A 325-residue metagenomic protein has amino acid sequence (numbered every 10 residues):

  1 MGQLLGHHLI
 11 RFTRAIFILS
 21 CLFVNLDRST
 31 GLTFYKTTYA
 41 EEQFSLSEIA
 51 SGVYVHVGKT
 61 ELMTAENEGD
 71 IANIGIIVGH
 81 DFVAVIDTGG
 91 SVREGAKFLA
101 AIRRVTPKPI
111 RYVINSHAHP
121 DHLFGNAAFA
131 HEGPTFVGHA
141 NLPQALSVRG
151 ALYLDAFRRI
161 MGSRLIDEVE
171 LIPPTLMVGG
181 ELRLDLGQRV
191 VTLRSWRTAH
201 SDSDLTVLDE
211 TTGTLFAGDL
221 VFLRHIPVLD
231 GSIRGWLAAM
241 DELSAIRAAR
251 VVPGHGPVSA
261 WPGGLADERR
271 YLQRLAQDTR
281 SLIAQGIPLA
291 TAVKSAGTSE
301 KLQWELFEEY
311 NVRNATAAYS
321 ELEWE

Functional and structural regions predicted by a protein language model:
T13-T30: Bacterial N-terminal signal peptides
E41-E48, Q144-W196, S201-D202, E210-T211 (+2 more regions): Metallo-beta-lactamase
S51-A101, L205-A217: Conserved beta-strand hairpin/beta-sheet module of binuclear metal-dependent hydrolase folds, prominently
G52, I77, D87, I102 (+10 more regions): Divalent metal-coordination and catalytic microenvironments
H56-A72, L146-V148, L154-D155, L223-S232: Acidic/histidine-rich helix-loop elements that form or flank divalent-metal/phosphate-binding sites at the catalytic
F82-A84, T88-V92, R183, V190-R274 (+1 more regions): Metallo-beta-lactamase
A96, A100-L176, R183: Active-site HxH/HxHxD metal-binding segment of metal-dependent hydrolases
A245-R247, S259-E325: Accessory terminal helices/loops
